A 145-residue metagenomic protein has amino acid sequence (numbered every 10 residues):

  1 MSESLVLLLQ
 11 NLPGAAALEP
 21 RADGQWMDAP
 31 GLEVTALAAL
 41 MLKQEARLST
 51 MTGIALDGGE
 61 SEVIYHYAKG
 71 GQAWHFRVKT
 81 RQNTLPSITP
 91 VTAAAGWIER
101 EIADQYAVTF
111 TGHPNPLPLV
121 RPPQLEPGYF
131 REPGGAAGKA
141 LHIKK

Functional and structural regions predicted by a protein language model:
M1-K145: Terminal low-complexity/charged segments
